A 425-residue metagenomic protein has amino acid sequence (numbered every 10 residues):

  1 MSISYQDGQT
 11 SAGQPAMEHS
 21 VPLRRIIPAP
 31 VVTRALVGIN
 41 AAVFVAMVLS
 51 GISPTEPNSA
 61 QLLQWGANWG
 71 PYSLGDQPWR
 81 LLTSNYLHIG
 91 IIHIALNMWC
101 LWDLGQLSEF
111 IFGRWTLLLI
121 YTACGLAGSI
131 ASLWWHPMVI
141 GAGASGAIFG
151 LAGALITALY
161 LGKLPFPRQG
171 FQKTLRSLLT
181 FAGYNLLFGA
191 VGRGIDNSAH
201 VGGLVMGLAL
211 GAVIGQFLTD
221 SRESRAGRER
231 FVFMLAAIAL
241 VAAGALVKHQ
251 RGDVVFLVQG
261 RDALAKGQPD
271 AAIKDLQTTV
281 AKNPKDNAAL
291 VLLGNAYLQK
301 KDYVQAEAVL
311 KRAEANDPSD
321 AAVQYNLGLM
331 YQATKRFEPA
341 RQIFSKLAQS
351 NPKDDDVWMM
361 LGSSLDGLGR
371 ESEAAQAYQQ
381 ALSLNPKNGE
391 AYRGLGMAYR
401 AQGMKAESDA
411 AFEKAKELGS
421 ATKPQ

Functional and structural regions predicted by a protein language model:
S2-A265: A detector for small-residue-rich transmembrane helices and their helix-helix packing motifs
D253, N287-A288, A321-A322, D355-D356 (+3 more regions): Helix-start (N-cap) detector for alpha-helical repeat units in TPR-like alpha-solenoids, especially tetratricopeptide
L264, L298, Y325, Q332 (+3 more regions): Position-specific recognition of the canonical hydrophobic site in helix A of tetratricopeptide repeat
K282, N316, S350, L384 (+1 more regions): Structural marker of alpha-solenoid helical repeat scaffolds
